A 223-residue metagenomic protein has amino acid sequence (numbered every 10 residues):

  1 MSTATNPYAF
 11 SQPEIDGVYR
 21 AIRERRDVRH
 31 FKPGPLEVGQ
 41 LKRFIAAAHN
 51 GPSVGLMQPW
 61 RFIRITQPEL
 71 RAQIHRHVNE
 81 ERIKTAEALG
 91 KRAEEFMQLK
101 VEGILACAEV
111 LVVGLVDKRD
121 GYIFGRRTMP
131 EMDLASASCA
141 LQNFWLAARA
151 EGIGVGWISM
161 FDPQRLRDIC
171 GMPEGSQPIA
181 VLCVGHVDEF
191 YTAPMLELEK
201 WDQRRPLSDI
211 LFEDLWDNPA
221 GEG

Functional and structural regions predicted by a protein language model:
S2-F10, E14, V28, V181-G223: C-terminal helix-cap and adjacent tail motif
G17-G34: Generic N-terminal amphipathic, Lys/Arg-enriched alpha-helix
A21, V110-V112, V181-C183: Conserved hydrophobic/aromatic beta-strand scaffold that supports enzyme active sites
L41-A46: Short amphipathic alpha-helical segments
A48, L111, R119-I169: Small-aliphatic-rich amphipathic alpha-helix that forms the alpha element of a beta-alpha
N50-G55: Glycine-rich phosphate/pyrophosphate-binding beta-alpha loops
Q58-A137: Glycine/small-residue-rich phosphate/adenosyl-binding loop
L166-P178: Short, electropositive alpha-helical surface patch
